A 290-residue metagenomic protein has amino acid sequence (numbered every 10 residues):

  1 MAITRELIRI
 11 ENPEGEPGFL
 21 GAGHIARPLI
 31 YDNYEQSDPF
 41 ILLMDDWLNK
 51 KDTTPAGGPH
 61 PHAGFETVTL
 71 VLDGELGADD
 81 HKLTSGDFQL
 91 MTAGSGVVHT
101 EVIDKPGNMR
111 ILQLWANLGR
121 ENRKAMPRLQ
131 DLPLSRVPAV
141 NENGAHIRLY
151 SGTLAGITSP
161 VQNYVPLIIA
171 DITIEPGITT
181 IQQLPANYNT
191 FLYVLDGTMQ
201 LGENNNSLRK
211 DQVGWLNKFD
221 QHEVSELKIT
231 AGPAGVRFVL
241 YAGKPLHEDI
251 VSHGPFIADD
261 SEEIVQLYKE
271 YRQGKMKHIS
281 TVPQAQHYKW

Functional and structural regions predicted by a protein language model:
M1-W290: Jelly-roll (double-stranded beta-helix
